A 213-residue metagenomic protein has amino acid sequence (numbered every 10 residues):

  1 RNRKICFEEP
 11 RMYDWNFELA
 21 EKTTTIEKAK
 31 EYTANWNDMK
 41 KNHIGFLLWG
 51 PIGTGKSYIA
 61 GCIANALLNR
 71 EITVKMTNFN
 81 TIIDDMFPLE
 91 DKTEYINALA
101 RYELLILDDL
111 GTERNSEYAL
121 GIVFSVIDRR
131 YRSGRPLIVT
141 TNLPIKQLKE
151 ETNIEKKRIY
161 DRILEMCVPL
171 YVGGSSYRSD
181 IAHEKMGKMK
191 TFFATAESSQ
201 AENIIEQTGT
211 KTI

Functional and structural regions predicted by a protein language model:
R1-E8: Interdomain "pre-motor" coupling segment immediately N-terminal to P-loop NTPase/helicase cores
Y13, L19-F46: Pre-Walker A (pre-P-loop) alpha-helix and adjacent loop at the N terminus of AAA/AAA+ ATPase modules, a conserved
E27-K30, A64, L68-L104, R114-G121: Short glycine-rich substrate-engagement loop in P-loop NTPases that contacts/grips substrate
K41-G61: Walker A/P-loop nucleotide-binding motif
H43-L47, V74, L104, P136: Residue-level preference for the first positions of well-ordered beta-strands
I82-L89, L110-I213: Replace "adjacent to P-loop NTPase cores in ATP/GTP-dependent enzymes" with "adjacent to NTP-binding cores
